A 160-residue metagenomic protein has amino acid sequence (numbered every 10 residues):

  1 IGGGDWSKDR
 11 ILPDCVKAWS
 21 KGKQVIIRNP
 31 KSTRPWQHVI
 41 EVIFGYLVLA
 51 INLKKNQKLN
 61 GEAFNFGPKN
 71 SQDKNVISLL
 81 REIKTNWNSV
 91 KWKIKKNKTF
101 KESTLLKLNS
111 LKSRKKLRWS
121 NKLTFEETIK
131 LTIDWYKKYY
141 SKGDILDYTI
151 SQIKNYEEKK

Functional and structural regions predicted by a protein language model:
I1-I11, T33-W36, N65: Flexible, glycine-rich beta-alpha linker
L12-V16: Oxidoreductase cofactor-interface core, primarily capturing Rossmann-like NAD(P)-dependent enzymes
K17-K160: C-terminal substrate-binding subdomain of Rossmann-fold SDR/epimerase-dehydratase oxidoreductases
